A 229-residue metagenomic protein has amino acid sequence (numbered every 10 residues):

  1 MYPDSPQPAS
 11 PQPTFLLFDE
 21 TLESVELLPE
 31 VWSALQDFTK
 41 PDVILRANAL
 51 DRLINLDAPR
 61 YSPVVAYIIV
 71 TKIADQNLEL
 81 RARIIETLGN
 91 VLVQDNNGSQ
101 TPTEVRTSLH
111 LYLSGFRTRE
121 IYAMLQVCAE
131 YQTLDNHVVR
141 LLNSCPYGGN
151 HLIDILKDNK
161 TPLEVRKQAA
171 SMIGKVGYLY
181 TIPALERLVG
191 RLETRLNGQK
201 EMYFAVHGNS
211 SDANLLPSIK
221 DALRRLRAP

Functional and structural regions predicted by a protein language model:
M1-R52, P59-P229: Long, helix-rich interaction regions
